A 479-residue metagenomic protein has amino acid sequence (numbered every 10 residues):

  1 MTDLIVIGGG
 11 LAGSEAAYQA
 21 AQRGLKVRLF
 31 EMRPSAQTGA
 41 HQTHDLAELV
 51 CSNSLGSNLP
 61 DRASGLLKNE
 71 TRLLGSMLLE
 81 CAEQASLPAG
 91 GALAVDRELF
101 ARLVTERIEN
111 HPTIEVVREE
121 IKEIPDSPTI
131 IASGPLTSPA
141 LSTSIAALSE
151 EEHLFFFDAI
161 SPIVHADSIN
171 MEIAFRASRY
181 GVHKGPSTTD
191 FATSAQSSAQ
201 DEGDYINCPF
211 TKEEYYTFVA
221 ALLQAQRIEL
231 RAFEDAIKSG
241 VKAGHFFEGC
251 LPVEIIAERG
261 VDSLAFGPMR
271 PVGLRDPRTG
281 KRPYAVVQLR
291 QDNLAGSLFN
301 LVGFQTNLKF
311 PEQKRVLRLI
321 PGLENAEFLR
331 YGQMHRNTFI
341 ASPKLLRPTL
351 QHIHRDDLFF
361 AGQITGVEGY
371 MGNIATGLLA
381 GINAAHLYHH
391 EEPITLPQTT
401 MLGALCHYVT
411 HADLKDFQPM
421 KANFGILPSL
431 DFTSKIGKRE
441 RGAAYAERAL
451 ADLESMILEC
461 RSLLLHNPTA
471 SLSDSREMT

Functional and structural regions predicted by a protein language model:
M1-A12: Beta1/beta-strand and adjacent pyrophosphate-binding region of the FAD-binding site in flavoprotein oxidoreductases
Y18-E80, Q398-V409: N-terminal FAD cofactor-binding segment of flavoenzymes
Q42, N58-T105, E109-T113: A conserved beta-strand/loop capping segment in the N-terminal third of enzymes that catalyze redox or closely related
R107-R315: Predominantly flavin-linked oxidoreductase catalytic cores and closely associated redox partners
L301-V367, I374-T376, I394-H411, F417-L427: A glycine-rich dinucleotide-binding beta-alpha-beta segment and adjacent secondary-structure elements that constitute
I374-I394: Internal hydrophobic alpha-helix adjacent to the cofactor/substrate pocket in enzyme cavities
M420-L465: C-terminal auxiliary extensions adjacent to catalytic cores
H466-N467, D474: Intrinsic-disorder-associated, low-complexity terminal segments enriched in Asp/Asn/His/Tyr and depleted of Lys/Arg
